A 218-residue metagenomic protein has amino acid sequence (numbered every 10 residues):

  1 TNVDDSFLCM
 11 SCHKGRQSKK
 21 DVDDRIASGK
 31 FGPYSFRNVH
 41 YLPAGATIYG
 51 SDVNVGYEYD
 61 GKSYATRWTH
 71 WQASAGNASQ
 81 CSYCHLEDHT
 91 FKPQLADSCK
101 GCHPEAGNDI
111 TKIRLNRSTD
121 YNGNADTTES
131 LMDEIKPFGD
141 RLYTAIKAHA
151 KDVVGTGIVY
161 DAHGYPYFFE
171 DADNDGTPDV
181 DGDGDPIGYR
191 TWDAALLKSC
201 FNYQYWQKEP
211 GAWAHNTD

Functional and structural regions predicted by a protein language model:
T1-D218: C-type cytochrome heme-c attachment and multiheme electron-transfer modules
